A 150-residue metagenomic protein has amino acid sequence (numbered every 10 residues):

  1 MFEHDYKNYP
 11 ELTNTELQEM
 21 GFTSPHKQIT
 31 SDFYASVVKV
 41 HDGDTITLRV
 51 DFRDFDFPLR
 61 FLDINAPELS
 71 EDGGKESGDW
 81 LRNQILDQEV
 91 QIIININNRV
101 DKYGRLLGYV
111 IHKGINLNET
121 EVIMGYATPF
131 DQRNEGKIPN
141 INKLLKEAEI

Functional and structural regions predicted by a protein language model:
M1-I150: Small beta-barrel nucleic-acid-binding modules, primarily SNase/OB-fold domains and secondarily Tudor-like barrels
